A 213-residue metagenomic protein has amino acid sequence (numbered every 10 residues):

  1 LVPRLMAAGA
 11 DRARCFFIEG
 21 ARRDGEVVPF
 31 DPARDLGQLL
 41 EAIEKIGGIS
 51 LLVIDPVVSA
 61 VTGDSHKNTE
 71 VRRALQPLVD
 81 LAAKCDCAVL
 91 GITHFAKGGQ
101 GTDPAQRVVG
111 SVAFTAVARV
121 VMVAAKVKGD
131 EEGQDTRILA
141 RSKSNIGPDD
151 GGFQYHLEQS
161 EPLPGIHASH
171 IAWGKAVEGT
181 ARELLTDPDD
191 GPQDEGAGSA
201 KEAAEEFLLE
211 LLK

Functional and structural regions predicted by a protein language model:
L1-S65, T69, R73, D80 (+4 more regions): Conserved inter-motif catalytic segment of the P-loop NTP-binding fold
E19-D24, A125-G129, L212: Short regulatory "switch" loops immediately downstream of catalytic or recognition motifs within protein catalytic
P29, S111, D194-G198: Hydrophobic alpha-helical scaffolding
R34-G37, L51, T69-A172: Phosphate-binding/switch region of NTP-binding enzymes
I54, V58, G98-Q100, P188: Alpha-helical context
I146-K213: Conserved alpha/beta core segments of nucleic-acid transaction machinery
